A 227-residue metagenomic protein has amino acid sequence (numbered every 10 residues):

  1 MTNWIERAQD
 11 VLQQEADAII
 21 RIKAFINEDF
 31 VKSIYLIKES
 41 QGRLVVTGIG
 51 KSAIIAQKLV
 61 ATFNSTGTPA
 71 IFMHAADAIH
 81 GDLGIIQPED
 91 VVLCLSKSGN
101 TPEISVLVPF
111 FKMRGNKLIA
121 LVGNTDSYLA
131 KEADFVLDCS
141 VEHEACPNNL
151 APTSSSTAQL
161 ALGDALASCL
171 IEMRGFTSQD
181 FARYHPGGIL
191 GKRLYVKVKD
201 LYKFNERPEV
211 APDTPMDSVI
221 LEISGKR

Functional and structural regions predicted by a protein language model:
M1-D10, I49-Q57: Short, compositionally biased "basic patch" segments
N3-E39: An N-terminal, well-structured beta->alpha segment
Q9-Q14, L59, F63, K192-K203: Short, basic/glycine-rich phosphate-binding loops at helix/coil junctions that contact nucleotide phosphates
E15, G48, L93, L166 (+3 more regions): Terminal peptide-recognition signature
D29-S33, A78-D82, T125, S218-V219: Short acidic active-site motifs
G42-I171: Glycine-rich phosphate-binding loops that contact phosphosugars or nucleotide phosphates
K131, A145, E172-F204: Internal, active-site/partner-interface "lid" segment
K192-G225: Bateman/CBS regulatory modules and CBS-like beta-alpha motifs in cytosolic regions of diverse proteins
